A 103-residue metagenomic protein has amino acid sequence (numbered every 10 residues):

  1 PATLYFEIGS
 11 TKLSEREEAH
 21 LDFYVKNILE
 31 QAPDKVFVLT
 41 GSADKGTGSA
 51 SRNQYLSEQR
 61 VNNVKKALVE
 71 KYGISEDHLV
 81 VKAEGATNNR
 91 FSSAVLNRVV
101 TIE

Functional and structural regions predicted by a protein language model:
P1, D34-V36, E76: A general structural motif
P1-A2, E103: Pro/Ala/Gly-rich low-complexity, hydrophilic intrinsically disordered segments
A2-L4, V80: Structural signal for short hydrophobic segments within the conserved structured cores of catalytic domains across
L4-K12, T47-R52: Short coil/turn segments at secondary-structure junctions
F6-G41, V69-E70, I102: Periplasmic peptidoglycan-binding/anchoring modules of Gram-negative envelope and division proteins
S42-E103: Periplasmic OmpA-like peptidoglycan-binding domain that tethers envelope proteins to the cell wall
